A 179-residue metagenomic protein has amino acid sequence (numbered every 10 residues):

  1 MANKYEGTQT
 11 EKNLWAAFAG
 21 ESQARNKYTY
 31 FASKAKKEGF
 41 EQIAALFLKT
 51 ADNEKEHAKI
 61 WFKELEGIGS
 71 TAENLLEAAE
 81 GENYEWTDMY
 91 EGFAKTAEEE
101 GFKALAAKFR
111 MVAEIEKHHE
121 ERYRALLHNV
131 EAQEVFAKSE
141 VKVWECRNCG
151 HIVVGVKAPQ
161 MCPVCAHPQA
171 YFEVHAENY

Functional and structural regions predicted by a protein language model:
M1-Y179: Non-heme di-metal
